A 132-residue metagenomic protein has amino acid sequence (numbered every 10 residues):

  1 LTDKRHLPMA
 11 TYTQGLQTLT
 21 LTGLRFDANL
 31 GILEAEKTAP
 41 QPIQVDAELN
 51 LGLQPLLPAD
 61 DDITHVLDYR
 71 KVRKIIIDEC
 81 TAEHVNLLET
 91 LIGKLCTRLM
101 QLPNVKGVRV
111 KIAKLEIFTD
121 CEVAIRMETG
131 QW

Functional and structural regions predicted by a protein language model:
D3-W132: N-terminal, polar/charged subdomain of small-to-medium soluble alpha/beta proteins
